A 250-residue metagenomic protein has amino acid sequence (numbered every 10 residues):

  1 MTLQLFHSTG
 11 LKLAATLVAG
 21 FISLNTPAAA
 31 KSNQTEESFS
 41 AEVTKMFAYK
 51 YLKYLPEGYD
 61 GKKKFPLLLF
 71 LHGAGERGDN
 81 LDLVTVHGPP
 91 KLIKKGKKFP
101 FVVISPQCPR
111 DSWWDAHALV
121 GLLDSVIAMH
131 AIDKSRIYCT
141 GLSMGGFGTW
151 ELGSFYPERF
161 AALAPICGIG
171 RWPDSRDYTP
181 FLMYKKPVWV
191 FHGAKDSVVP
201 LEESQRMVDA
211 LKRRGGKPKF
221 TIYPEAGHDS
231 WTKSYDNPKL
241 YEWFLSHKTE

Functional and structural regions predicted by a protein language model:
M1-A14: Bacterial N-terminal signal peptides that target proteins for export
N25-L67, L142-F147, L152, Q205-D209 (+3 more regions): A domain-start/cap signature at the N-terminus of enzymes
G58-K63, D111-M144, P157: Gly/Ser-rich "nucleophile elbow"/oxyanion-hole loop immediately N-terminal to the catalytic nucleophile in hydrolases
L67, L71-V120: Active-site machinery of serine-nucleophile hydrolases
L71-H72, C167, H192: The conserved beta1-alpha1 loop
L81-K94, L122, I169-F181, E202: Alpha-helical scaffolding within the catalytic cores of extracellular/periplasmic polymer-degrading hydrolases
M129, S135-M183: Primarily recognizes the serine-hydrolase "nucleophile elbow" in alpha/beta-hydrolase and SGNH/GDSL folds
V188-F191, S197-E250: C-terminal catalytic histidine-bearing segment of alpha/beta-hydrolase fold enzymes
